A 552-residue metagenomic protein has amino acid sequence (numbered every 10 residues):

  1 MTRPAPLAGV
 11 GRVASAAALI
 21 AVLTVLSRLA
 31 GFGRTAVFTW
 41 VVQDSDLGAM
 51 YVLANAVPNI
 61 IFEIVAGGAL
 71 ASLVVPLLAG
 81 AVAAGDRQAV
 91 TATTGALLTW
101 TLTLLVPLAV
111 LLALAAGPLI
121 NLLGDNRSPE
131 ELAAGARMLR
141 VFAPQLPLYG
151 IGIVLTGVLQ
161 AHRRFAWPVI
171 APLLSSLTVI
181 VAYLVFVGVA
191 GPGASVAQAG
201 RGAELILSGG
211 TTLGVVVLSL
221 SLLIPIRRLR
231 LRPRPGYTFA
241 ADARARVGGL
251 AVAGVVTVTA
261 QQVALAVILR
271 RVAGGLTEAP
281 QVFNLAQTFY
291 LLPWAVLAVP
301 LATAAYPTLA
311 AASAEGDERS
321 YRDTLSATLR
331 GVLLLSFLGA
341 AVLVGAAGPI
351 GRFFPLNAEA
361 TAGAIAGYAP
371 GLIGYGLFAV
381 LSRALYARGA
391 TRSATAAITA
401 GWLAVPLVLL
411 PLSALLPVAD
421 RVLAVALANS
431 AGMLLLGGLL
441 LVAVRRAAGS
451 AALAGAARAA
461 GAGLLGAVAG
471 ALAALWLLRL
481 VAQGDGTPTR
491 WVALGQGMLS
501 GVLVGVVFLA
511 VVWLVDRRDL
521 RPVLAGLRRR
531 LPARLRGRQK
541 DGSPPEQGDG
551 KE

Functional and structural regions predicted by a protein language model:
M1-E552: Membrane-embedded alpha-helical bundles of multi-pass transporters/translocases, especially carrier/permease families
